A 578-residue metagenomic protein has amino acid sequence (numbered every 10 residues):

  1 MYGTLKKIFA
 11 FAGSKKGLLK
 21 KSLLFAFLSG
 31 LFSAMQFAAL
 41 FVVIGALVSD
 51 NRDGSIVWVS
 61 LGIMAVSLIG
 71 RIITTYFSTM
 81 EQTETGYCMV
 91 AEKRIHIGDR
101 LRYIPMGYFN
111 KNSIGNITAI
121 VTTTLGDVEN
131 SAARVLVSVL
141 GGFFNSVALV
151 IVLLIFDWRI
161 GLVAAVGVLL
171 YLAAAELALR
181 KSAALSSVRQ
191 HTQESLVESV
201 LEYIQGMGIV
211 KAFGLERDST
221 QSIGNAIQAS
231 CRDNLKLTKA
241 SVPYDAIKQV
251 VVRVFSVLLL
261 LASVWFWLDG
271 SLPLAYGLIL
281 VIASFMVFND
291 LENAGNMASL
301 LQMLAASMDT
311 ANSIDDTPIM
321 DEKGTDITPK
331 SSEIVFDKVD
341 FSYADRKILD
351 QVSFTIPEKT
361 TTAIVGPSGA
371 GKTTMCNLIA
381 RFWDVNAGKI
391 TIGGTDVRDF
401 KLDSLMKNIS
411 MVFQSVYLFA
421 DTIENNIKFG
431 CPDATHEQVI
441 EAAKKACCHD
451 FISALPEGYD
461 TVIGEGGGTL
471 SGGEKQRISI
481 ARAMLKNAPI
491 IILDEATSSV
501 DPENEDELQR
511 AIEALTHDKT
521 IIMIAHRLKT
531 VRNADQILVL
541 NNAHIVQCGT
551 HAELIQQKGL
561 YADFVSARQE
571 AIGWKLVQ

Functional and structural regions predicted by a protein language model:
M1-S33, G54-V59, S78-Q82, D99 (+7 more regions): Membrane-integrated ABC transporters
F9-L18, M106-G107, T123-A132, L136 (+8 more regions): An intracellular "coupling" helix at the cytosolic face of ABC transporter transmembrane type-1 domains
L19-T74, I155-R159, S271-L274: Transmembrane helix-loop-helix hairpins at lipid-water interfaces of multipass membrane proteins, especially the type-1
L24, L28-Q36, L40, T122-G167 (+1 more regions): Hydrophobic alpha-helical transmembrane segments of ABC transporter permease domains
Y87, I95-L125, S199-S222, M297 (+4 more regions): Short intracellular "coupling" helices and adjacent cytoplasmic loop segments at the cytosolic face of multi-pass
A164-A178, G277-D290: Small-residue-enriched core segments of transmembrane alpha-helices in multipass membrane transport and channel
L215, K239, M286-I314: Cytosolic ends of transmembrane helices, especially the final helix of ABC transmembrane type-1 domains
P329-Q578: ABC-type nucleotide-binding domain
